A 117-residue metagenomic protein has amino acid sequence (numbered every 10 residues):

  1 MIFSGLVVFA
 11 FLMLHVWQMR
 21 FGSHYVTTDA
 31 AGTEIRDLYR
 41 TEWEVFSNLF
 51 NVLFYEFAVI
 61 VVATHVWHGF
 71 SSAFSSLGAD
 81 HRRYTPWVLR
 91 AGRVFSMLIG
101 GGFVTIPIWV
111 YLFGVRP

Functional and structural regions predicted by a protein language model:
M1-P117: Membrane-embedded alpha-helical bundles that constitute the cytochrome b-like, heme-associated redox core of multi-pass
